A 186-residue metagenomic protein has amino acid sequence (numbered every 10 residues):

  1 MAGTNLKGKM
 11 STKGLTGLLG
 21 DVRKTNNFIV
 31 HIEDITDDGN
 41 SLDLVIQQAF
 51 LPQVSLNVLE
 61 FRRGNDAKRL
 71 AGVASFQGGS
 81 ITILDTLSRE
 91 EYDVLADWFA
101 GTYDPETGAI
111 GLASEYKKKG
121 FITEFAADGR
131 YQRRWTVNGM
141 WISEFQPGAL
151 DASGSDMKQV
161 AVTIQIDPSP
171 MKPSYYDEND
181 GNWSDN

Functional and structural regions predicted by a protein language model:
M1-N186: Glycine-rich, low-complexity intrinsically disordered segments
